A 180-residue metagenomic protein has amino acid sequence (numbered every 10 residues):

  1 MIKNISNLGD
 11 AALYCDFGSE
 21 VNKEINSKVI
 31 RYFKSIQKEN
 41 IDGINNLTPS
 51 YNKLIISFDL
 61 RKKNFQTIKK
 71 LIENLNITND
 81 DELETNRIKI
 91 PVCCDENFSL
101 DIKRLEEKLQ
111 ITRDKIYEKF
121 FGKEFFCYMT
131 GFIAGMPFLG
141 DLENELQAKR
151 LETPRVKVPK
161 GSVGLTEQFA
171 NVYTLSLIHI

Functional and structural regions predicted by a protein language model:
M1-I178: Glycine-rich active-site loops that engage anionic ligands at enzyme catalytic sites
